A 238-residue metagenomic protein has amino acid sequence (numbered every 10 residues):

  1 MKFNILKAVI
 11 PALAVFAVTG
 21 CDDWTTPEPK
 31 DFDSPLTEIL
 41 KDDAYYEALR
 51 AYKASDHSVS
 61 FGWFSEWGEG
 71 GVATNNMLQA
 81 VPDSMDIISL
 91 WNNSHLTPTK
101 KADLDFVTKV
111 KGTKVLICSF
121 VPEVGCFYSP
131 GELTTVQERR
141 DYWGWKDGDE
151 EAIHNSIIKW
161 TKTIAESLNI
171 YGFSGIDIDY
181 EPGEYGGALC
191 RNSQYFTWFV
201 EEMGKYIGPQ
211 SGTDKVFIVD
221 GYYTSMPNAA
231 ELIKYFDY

Functional and structural regions predicted by a protein language model:
M1-Y52: Bacterial Sec-dependent N-terminal signal peptides
D56-Y238: Chitinase-like catalytic core of GlcNAc-active glycosidases
